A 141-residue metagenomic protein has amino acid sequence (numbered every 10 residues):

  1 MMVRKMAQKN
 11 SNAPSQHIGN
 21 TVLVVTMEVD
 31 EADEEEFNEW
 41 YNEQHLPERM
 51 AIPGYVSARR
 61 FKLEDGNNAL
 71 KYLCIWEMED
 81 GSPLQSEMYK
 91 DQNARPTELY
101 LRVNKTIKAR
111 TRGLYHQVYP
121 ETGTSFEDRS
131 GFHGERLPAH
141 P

Functional and structural regions predicted by a protein language model:
M2-P141: Macromolecular interaction modules
